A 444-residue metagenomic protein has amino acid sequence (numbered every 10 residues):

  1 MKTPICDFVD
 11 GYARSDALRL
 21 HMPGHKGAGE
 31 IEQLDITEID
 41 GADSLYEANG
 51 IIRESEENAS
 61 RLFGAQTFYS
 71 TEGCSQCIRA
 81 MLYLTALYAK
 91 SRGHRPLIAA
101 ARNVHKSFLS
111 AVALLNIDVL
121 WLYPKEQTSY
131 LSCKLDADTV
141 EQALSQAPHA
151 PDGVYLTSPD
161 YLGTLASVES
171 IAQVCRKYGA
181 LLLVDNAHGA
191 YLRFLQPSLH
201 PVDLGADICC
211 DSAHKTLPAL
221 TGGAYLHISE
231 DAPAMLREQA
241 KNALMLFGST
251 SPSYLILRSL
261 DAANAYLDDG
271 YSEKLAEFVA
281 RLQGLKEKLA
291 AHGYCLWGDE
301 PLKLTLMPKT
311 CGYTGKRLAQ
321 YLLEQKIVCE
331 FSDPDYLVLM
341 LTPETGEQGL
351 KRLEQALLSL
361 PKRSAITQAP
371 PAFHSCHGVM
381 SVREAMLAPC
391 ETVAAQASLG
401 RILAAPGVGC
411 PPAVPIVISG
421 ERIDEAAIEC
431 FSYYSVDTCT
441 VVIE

Functional and structural regions predicted by a protein language model:
M1-G50: N-terminal "arm"/small-domain region of PLP-dependent enzymes with the aminotransferase-like
K2-F8, E72-C295: Conserved PLP-enzyme active-site core in the AAT-like
E32-Q76: Conserved N-terminal alpha-helix of the aminotransferase class I/II PLP-enzyme fold
Q66-T67, H94-I98, I416: Short active-site oxyanion
F68-S70, V154-T157, V338-T342: Short glycine-rich or small-residue beta-strand-to-loop segments that form or flank ligand, phosphate, metal/Fe-S
E287-E425, E429-V436: Conserved C-terminal alpha-helix-loop-beta "cap" of PLP-dependent enzymes that closes/shapes the active-site mouth
T438-E444: Charge-dense polyanion-binding interfaces
